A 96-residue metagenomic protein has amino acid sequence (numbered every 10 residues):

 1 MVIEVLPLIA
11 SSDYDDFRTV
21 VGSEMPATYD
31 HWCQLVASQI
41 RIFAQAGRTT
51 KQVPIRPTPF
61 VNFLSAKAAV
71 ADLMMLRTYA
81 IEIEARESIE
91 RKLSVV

Functional and structural regions predicted by a protein language model:
M1-A37: Compositionally biased, intrinsically disordered low-complexity regions enriched for acidic
E4, E24, E82-E90: Glutamate identity and glutamate-enriched acidic tracts
W32-S88: Amphipathic protein-protein interaction modules
L93-V96: Short intrinsically disordered terminal tails
